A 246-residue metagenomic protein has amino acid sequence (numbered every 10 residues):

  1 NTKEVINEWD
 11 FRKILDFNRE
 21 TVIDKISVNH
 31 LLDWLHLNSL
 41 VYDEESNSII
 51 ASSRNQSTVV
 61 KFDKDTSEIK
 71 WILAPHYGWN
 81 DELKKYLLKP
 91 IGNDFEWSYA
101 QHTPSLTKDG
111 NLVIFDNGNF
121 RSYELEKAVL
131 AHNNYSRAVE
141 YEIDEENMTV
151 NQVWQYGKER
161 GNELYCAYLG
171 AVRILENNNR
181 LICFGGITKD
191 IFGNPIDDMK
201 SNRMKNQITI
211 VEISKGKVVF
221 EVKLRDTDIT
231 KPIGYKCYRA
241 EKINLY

Functional and structural regions predicted by a protein language model:
N1-Y246: Histidine-/acidic-rich catalytic cores in large beta-rich domains
